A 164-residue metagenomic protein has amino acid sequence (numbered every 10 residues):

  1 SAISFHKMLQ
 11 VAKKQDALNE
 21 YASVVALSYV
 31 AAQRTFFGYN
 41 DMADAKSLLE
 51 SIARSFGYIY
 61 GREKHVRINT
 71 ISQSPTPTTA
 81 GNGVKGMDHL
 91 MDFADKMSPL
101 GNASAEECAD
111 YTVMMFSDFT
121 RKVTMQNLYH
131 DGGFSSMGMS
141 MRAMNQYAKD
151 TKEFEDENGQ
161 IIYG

Functional and structural regions predicted by a protein language model:
S1, E20-Y29, R67-S72, T124 (+1 more regions): Structural signature of the Rossmann-like NAD(P)-dependent dehydrogenase/reductase core
S1-A12, D16, I52-A53, Y111 (+1 more regions): Hydrophobic positions on the long internal alpha-helix of Rossmann-like NAD(P)-dependent oxidoreductase domains
A2-F5, A45-A53, G57, I68 (+1 more regions): Conserved catalytic Lys-bearing alpha helix of Rossmann-like short-chain dehydrogenase/reductases
I3, T70, D88-V123, L128-G132 (+1 more regions): C-terminal helical subdomain
K13-R62, Q73-P77, G101: Catalytic loop of short-chain dehydrogenase/reductase
S74-G86, M139: Short beta-loop-alpha junction of Rossmann-like oxidoreductase domains
P77, G132-F134: Short, glycine/acidic-enriched loop or turn micro-motifs at the edges of active sites
G138-A148: A short, polar/charged loop-to-alpha-helix boundary motif
